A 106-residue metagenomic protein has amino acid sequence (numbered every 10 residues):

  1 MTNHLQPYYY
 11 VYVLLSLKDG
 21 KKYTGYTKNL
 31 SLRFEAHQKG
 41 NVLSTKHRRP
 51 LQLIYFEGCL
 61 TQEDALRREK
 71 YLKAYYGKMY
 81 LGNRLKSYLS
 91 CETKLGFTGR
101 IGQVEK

Functional and structural regions predicted by a protein language model:
M1-V42, R49-Q52, F56, E63-Y76 (+1 more regions): GIY-YIG nuclease catalytic motif and its immediate N-terminal context
L81-L85: A short, aromatic/hydrophobic, helix- or strand-capping loop or linear motif that either lines the entrance/gate
